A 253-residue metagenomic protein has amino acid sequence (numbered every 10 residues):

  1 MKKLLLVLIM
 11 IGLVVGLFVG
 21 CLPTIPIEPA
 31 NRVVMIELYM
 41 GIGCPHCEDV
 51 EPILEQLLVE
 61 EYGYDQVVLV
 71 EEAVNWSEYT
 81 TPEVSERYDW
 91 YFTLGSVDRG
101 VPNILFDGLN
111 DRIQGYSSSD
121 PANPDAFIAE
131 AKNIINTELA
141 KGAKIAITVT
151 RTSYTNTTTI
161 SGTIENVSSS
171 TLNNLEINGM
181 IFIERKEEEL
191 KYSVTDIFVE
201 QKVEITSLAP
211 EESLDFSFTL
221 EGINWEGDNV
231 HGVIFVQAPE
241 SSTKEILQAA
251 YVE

Functional and structural regions predicted by a protein language model:
M1-L4: Positively charged n-region of N-terminal signal peptides that target proteins for export
L6-V7, Y91: General helical structural elements
L8-L17: Bacterial N-terminal signal peptides
I25-V74: Local sequence-structure signature of Cys/Sec-based thiol-disulfide redox active-site neighborhoods
D65, E71-E253: Short, conserved sequence motifs used for protein processing/export or organelle targeting and for catalysis
